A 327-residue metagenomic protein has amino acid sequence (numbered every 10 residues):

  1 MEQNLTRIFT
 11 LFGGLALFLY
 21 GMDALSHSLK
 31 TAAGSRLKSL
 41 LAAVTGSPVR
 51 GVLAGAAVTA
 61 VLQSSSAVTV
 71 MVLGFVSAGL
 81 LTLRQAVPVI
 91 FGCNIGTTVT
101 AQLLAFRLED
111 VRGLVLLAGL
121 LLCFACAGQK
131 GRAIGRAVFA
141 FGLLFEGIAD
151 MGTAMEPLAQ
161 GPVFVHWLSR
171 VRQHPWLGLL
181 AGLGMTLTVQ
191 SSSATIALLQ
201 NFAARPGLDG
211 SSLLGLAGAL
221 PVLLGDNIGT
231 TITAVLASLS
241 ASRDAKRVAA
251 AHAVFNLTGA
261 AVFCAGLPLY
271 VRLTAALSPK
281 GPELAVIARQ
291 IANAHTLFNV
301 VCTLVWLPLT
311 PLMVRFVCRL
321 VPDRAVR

Functional and structural regions predicted by a protein language model:
M1-F9, Q102-V111, V165-R170, A217-L220 (+2 more regions): Interfacial loop-to-helix junctions that mark the boundaries of transmembrane helices in multi-pass membrane
E2-P48, V138-G184, F202, S211: Helix-loop-helix hairpins and the membrane-proximal interhelical loops of multi-pass alpha-helical transport proteins
L11-D23, G55-T59, L117-C126, A140-D150 (+3 more regions): Hydrophobic core segments of alpha-helical transmembrane domains in multi-pass membrane transport and ion-translocation
L15, S35, S39, A43 (+14 more regions): Alpha-helical transmembrane segments of multi-pass membrane proteins, especially transporters and channels
L17, H27-K30, S66-V70, T97-A105 (+3 more regions): Alpha-helical transmembrane segments and their lipid-water interface positions in multi-pass membrane proteins
Y20, A24-A32, R36, L40 (+9 more regions): Membrane-spanning helices that line or support transport/gating and their immediate boundary helices in channels
T59-L62, V70-N94, L103-V111, G119-F124 (+4 more regions): Membrane-interfacial helix-loop connectors
I148, M155-V171, A237-R327: Transmembrane alpha-helical segments and their short flanking loops that form helix-hairpins/helix-helix interfaces
